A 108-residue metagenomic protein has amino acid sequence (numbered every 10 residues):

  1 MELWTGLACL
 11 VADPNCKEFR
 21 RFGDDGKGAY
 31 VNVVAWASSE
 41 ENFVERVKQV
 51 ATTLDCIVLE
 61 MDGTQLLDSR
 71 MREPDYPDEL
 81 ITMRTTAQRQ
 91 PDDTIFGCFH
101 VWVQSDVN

Functional and structural regions predicted by a protein language model:
M1-Y30, E41-V50, L59-M61, Q65-R70 (+1 more regions): Long, contiguous binding/interaction regions
A35-S38: Short beta-strand-to-loop capping motifs
T53: Short nucleic-acid-contacting surface segments enriched for D/E, G, S/T with interspersed K/R
